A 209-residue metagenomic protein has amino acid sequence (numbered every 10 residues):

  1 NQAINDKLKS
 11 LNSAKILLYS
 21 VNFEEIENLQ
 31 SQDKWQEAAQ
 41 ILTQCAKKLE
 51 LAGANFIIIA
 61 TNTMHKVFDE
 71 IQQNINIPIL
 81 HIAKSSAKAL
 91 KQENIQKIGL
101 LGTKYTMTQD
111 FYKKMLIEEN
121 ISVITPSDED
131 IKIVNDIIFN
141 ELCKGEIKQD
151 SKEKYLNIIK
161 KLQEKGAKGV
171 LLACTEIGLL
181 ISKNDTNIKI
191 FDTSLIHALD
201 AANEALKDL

Functional and structural regions predicted by a protein language model:
N1-L209: Non-catalytic structural scaffold of enzyme domains
